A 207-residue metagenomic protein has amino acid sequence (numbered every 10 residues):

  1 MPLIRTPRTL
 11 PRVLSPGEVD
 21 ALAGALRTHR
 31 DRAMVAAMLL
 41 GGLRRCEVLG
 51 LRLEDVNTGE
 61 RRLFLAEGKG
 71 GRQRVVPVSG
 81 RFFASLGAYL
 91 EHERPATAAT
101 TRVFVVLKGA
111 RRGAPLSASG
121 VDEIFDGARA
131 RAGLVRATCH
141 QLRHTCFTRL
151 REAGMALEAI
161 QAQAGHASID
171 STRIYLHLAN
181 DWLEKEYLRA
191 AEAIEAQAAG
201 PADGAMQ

Functional and structural regions predicted by a protein language model:
P7, R12, P16-R45, G70-R72 (+1 more regions): Basic, Lys/Arg- and aromatic-enriched nucleic-acid-binding interface segment
V13, E67, A164, I169-R189: Catalytic-site neighborhood detector that most strongly recognizes the C-terminal catalytic loop/helix of tyrosine
R32-C46, R62-F64, T148-R149, A191: Short pre-functional
A37-L39, L86-Y89, V103-V105, F125 (+3 more regions): Short, structured motif recognition centered on aromatic/hydrophobic residues
C46, G50-S85, A99, D170: Conserved tyrosine-mediated DNA breakage-rejoining catalytic core shared by Y-recombinases
V76, D122-A162: Short, basic (Lys/Arg/His-rich) helix/loop patches that form interaction surfaces in the mid-to-C-terminal regions
G80-L134, G200: Active-site/catalytic core of tyrosine-dependent DNA strand-transfer enzymes
A190-Q207: C-terminal secondary-structure termini that scaffold catalytic or DNA-interacting sites
